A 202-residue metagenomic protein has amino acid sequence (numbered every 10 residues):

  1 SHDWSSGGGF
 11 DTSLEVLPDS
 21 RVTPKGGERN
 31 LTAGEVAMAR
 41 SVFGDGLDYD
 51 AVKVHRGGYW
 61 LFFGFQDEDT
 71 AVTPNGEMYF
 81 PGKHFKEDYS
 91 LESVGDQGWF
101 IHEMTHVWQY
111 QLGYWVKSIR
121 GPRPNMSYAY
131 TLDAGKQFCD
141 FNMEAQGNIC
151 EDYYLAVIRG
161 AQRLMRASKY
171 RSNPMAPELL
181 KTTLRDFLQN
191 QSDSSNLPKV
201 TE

Functional and structural regions predicted by a protein language model:
S1-G27, N190-E202: Low-complexity, glycine/serine/proline-rich disordered segments that function as export/translocation leaders
D19, H55, F80-P81: C-terminal low-complexity, largely alpha-helical membrane/lipid-association modules
D19, L31-V36, R40-S41, L47 (+1 more regions): Metalloprotease/metallohydrolase-associated module, dominated by Zn2+-dependent proteases
G26-E77: Auxiliary, metal-adjacent structural segments of Zn-dependent hydrolase domains
A39, G76, F100-H102, H106 (+1 more regions): Generic structural signal for small/hydrophobic residues in well-ordered secondary structure, especially within
D45, F63-D67, Y79-I101, Q137-C139: Short pre-active-site segment immediately N-terminal to the catalytic Zn-binding motif
Y79, Q109, I149-E151: Structural recognition of the beta-strand scaffold that forms the well-ordered cores of secreted hydrolase catalytic
E103-P122: Catalytic Zn2+-binding segment of zinc metalloproteases
